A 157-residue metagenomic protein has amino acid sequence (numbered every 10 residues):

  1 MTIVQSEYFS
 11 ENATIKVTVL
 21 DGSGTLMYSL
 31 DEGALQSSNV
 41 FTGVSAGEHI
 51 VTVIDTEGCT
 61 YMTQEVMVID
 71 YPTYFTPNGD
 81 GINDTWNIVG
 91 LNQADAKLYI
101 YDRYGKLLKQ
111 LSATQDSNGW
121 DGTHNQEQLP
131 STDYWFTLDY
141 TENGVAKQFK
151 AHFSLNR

Functional and structural regions predicted by a protein language model:
M1-S6, A46-E48, D55-T73, S154-L155: Structured interaction patches on ligand/partner-binding surfaces of diverse proteins
E11, S37, S45-A46, N125 (+1 more regions): Surface-exposed loops/turns
E11-I15, D84-W86: Structural beta-strand segments of beta-rich domains
L20-G24, L91-Q93: Short glycine/proline-centered coil/turn motifs in the loop regions of extracellular beta-sandwich domains
S29-T42: Surface-exposed, flexible coil segments in extracellular/virion-facing regions
N39-I50, N118-G119: Solvent-exposed segments in extracellular or luminal domains encompassing
G47-E57, D133-Y140: Append "Rare intracellular matches occur via the same short Y/T/C beta-strand/loop motifs
Q64-R157: Short loop/turn motifs at secondary-structure boundaries
